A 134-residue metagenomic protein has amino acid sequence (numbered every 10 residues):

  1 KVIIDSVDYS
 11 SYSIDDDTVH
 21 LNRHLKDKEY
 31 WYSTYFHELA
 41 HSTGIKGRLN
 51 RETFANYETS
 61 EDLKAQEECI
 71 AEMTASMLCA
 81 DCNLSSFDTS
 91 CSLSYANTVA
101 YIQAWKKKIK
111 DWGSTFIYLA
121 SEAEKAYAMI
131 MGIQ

Functional and structural regions predicted by a protein language model:
K1-T34, S42-N50: Active-site scaffold of zinc-dependent metalloenzymes
Y12-D15, H24, E52, E72 (+3 more regions): Surface-exposed loop/turn and secondary-structure junction residues enriched for glycine/proline
E29, S33, T43-E72, D88-I102: Post-HEXXH active-site segment of zinc metalloproteases
E38: Walker B catalytic acidic pair
D62-L63, S76-Q134: Long, well-structured alpha-helical subdomains associated with metal-dependent extracellular/ecto-lumenal hydrolases
